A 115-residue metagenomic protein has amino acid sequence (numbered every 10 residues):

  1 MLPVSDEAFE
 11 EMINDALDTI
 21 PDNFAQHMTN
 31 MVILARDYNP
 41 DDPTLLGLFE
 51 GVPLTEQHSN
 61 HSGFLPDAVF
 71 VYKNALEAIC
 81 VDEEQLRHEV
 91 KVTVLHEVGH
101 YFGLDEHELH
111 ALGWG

Functional and structural regions predicted by a protein language model:
M1-E89, Y101, H107-H110, G115: Active-site rim/adjacent substrate-binding subdomains
E89-E97: Short alpha-helical catalytic segment bearing the HExxH-like zincin motif of zinc-dependent metalloproteases
